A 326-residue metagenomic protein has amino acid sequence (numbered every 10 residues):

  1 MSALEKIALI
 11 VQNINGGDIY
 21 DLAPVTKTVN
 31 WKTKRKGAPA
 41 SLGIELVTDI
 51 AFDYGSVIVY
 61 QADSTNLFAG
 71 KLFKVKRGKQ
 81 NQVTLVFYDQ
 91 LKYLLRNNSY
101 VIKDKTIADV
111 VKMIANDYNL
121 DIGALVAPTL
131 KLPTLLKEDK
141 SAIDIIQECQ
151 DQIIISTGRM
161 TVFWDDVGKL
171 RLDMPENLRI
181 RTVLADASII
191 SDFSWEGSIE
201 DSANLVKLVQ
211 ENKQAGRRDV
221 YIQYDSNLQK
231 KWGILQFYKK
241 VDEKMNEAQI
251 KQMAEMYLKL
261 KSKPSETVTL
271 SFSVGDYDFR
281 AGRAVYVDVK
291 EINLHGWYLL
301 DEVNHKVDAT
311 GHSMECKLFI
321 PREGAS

Functional and structural regions predicted by a protein language model:
M1-Y93, A185-W195: Assembly/oligomerization scaffold segments
S2-K6, I50, R159-K261, T267-D308 (+1 more regions): Acidic, small/polar-enriched beta strand-loop surface segments
L4, T26-T28, G37-S41, L67 (+7 more regions): Extracytoplasmic
S41-E45, N81-Y88, K169-R171, T269-F272 (+1 more regions): A generic structural motif
I44, F87, S99-G123, K137-W164 (+2 more regions): Amphipathic, non-transmembrane alpha-helical segments in extracytoplasmic/periplasmic proteins
D49, Q82-S99, T310-S326: Short solvent-exposed strand/turn elements
V59-F87, Y286-E315: Short beta-strand and beta-hairpin "edge-sheet" elements
Q82-L85, D89-Q90, V126-G197: Short beta-strand-centered interaction patches in the first periplasmic/extracellular domains of large envelope
